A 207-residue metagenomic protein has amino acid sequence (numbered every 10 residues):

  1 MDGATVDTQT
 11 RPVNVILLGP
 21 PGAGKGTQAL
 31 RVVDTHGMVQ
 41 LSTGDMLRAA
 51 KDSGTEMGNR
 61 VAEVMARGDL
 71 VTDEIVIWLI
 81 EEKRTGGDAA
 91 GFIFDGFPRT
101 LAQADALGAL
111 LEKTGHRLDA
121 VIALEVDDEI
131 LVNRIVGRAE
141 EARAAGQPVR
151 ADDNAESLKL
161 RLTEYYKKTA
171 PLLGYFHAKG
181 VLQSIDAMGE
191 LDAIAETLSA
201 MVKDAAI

Functional and structural regions predicted by a protein language model:
M1-I207: Glycine-rich phosphate-binding loop of ATP-dependent small-molecule kinases
